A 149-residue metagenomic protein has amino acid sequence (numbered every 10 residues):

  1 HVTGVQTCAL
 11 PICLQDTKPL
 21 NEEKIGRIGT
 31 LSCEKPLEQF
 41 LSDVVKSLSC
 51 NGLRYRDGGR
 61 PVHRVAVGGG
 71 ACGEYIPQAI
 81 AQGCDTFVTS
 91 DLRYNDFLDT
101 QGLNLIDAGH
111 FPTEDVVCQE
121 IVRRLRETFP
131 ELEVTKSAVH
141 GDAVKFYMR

Functional and structural regions predicted by a protein language model:
H1-C8: Single conserved hydrophobic/aromatic residue that forms the stacking wall/gate of nucleotide- or nucleobase-binding
A9-R149: Active-site catalytic microenvironments in core metabolic enzymes, especially phosphate/sugar-handling
